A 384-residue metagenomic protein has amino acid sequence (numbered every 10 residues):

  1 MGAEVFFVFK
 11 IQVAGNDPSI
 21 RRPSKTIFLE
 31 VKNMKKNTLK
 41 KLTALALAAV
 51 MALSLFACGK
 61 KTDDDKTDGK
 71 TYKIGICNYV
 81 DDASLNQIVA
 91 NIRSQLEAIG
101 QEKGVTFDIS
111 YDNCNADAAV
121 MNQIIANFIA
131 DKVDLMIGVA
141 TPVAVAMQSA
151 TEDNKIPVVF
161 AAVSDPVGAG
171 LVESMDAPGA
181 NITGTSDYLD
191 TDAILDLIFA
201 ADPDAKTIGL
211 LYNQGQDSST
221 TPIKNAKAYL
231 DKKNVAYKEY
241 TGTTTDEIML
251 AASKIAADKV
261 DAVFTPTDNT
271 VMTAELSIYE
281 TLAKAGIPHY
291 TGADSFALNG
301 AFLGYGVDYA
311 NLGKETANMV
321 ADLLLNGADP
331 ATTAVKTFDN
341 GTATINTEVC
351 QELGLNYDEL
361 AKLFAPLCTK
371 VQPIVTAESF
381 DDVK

Functional and structural regions predicted by a protein language model:
G2-N33: Short, Lys/Arg-enriched N-terminal segments with co-localized hydrophobic residues within the first ~10-30 amino acids
S54-A57: C-terminal motif of bacterial Sec signal peptides marking the signal peptidase cleavage site
G59-K61: Bacterial signal peptide processing site
K73-S94, I99, S110-A119, G215-S219 (+1 more regions): Extracytoplasmic "Venus flytrap"
I74, I92, T183-K233, D329 (+1 more regions): An alpha-beta-alpha
S110-E173, D268-A283, I287-G292: Beta-alpha junction/loop-to-helix N-cap segments that form part of ligand/metal-binding clefts
D165-T207, V307-A328: Hydrophobic alpha-helical segments within soluble ligand-binding/sensing domains
D322-K384: Hinge/cleft segment of the Venus flytrap/periplasmic-binding protein
